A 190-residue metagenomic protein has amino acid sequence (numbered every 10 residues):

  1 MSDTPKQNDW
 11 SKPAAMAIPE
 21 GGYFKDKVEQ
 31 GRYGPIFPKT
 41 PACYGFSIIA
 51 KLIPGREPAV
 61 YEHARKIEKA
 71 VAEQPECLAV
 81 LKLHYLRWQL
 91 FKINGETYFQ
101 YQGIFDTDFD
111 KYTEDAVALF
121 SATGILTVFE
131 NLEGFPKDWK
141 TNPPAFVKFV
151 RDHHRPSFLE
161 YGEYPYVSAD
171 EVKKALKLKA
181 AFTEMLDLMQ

Functional and structural regions predicted by a protein language model:
S2-Y98, I104-L119, F135-Q190: Short S/T/G/P-rich N-terminal loop/turn motif that feeds into the first structured element of a domain
A122-K137: Conserved short beta-strand edge segments in small beta-sheet-based binding/regulatory domains
